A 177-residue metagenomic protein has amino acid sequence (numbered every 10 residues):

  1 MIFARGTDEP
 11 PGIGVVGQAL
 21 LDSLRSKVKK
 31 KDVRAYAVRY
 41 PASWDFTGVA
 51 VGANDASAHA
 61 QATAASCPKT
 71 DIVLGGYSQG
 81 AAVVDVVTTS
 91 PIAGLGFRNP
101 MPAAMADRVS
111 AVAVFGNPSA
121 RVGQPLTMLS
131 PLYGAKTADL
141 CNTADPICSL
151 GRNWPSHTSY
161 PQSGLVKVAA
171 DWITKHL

Functional and structural regions predicted by a protein language model:
M1-D71, L140-K175: Active-site catalytic motif of lipid deacylating hydrolases and related acyltransferases
N54-G134, A138, I147: Serine-dependent carboxylesterase/thioesterase catalytic core of lipase-like alpha/beta-hydrolase/SGNH enzymes
